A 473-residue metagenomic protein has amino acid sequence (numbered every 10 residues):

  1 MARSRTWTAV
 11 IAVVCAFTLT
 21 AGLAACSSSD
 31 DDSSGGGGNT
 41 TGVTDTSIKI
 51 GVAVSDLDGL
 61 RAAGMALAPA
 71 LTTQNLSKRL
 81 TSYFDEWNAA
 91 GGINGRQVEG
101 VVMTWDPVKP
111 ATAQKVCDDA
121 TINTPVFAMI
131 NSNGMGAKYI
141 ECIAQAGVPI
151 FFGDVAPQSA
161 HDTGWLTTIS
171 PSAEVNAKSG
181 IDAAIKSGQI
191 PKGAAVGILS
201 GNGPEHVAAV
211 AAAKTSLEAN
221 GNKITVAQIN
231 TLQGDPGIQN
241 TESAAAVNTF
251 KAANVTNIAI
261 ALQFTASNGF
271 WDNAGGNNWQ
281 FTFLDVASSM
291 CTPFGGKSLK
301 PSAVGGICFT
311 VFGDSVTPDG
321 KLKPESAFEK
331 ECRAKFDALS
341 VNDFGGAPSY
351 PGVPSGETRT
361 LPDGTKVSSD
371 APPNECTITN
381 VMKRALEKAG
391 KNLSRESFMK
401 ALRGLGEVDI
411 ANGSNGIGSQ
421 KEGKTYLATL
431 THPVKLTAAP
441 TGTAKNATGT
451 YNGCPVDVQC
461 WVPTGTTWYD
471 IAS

Functional and structural regions predicted by a protein language model:
A21-A25: C-terminal motif of bacterial Sec signal peptides marking the signal peptidase cleavage site
S27-S29: Bacterial signal peptide processing site
D31, G36-G38, A89-G164, T168-P171 (+3 more regions): Beta-alpha junction/loop-to-helix N-cap segments that form part of ligand/metal-binding clefts
G35-D119: N-terminal extracellular/periplasmic Venus flytrap/periplasmic-binding protein-like
T41, G406-S473: Solvent-exposed, acidic/polar segments of extracytosolic/periplasmic ligand-binding ectodomains
V52, A120-G134, F151-D154, A195-S200 (+5 more regions): Periplasmic-binding protein-like
L166-N277: Extracellular/periplasmic Venus flytrap/periplasmic-binding protein
A274-C376, T464-W468: Extracellular/periplasmic periplasmic-binding protein-like sensory domains
